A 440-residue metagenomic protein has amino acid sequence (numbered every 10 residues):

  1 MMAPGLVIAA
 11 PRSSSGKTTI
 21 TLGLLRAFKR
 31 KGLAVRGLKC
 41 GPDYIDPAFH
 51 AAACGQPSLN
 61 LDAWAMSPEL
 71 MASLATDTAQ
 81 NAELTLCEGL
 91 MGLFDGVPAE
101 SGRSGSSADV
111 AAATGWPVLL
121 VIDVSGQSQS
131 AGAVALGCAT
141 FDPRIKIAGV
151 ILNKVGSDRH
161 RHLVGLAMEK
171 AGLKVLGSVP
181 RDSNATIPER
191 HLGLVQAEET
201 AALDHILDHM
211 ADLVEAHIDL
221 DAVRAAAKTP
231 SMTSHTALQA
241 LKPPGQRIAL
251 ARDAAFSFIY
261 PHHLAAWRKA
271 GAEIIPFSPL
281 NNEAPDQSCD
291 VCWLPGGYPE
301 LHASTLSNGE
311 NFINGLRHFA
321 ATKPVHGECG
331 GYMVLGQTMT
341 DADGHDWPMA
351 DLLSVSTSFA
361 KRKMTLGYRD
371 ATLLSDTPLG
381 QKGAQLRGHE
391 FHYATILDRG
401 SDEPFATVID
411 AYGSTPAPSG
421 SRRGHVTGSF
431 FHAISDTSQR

Functional and structural regions predicted by a protein language model:
M2-T19, L25-T114, V118, I122-G149 (+1 more regions): ATP-dependent carboxylate-amine ligase catalytic core
G5, L33-A34, G245-R247, E273 (+1 more regions): Residues that mark the start of a beta-strand
V7, L86-E88, L119, I151 (+3 more regions): Structural motif
K39-C40, L176-S183, E273-N281: Beta-strand->loop->alpha-helix junctions that form or flank phosphate-binding loops in nucleotide-handling enzymes
A111, K242-P244, F256-R268, E273-I274 (+1 more regions): C-terminal and late-domain segments of enzyme folds
S128-A240: Internal gly/pro-rich beta-alpha loop/helix module that stabilizes soluble enzyme cofactors or their anionic handles
Q246-G309, I313-H318: Phosphate-binding active sites in nucleotide-utilizing proteins
P299-P378: Cysteine-nucleophile active-site neighborhood
